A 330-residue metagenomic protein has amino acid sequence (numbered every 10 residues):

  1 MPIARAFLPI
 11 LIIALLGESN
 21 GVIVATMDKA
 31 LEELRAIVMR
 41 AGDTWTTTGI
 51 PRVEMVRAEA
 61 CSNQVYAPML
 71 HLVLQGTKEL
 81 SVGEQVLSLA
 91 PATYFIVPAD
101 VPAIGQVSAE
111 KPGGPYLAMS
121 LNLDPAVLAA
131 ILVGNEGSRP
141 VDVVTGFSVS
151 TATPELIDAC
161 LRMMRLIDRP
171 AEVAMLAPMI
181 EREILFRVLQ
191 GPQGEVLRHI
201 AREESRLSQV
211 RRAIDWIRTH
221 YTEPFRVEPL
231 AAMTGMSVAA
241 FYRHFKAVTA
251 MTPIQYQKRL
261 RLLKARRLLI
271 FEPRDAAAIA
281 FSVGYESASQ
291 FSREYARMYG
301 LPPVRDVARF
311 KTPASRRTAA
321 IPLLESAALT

Functional and structural regions predicted by a protein language model:
R5, W45-R139: N-terminal regulatory/effector-sensing and dimerization cores that precede helix-turn-helix DNA-binding domains
L15-A60, P140-F147, L166, E172 (+1 more regions): A short, N-terminal "cap"/entry segment at the start of jelly-roll beta-barrel domains of the cupin/DSBH fold
I23-L34, L128-E183, R187-V188, E195 (+2 more regions): Amphipathic alpha-helical segments enriched in hydrophobic/aromatic residues interleaved with Lys/Arg
G76-T77, S81, I279, S287-S289 (+2 more regions): Extended, non-catalytic scaffold segments that flank or surround catalytic motifs
T153, I157, A174, E203 (+3 more regions): Short, structured helix-loop boundary elements
E183, R187-Q193, I200-R202, R218-H220 (+4 more regions): Basic/polar phosphate-binding segments, predominantly the helix-turn-helix DNA-binding elements of transcriptional
